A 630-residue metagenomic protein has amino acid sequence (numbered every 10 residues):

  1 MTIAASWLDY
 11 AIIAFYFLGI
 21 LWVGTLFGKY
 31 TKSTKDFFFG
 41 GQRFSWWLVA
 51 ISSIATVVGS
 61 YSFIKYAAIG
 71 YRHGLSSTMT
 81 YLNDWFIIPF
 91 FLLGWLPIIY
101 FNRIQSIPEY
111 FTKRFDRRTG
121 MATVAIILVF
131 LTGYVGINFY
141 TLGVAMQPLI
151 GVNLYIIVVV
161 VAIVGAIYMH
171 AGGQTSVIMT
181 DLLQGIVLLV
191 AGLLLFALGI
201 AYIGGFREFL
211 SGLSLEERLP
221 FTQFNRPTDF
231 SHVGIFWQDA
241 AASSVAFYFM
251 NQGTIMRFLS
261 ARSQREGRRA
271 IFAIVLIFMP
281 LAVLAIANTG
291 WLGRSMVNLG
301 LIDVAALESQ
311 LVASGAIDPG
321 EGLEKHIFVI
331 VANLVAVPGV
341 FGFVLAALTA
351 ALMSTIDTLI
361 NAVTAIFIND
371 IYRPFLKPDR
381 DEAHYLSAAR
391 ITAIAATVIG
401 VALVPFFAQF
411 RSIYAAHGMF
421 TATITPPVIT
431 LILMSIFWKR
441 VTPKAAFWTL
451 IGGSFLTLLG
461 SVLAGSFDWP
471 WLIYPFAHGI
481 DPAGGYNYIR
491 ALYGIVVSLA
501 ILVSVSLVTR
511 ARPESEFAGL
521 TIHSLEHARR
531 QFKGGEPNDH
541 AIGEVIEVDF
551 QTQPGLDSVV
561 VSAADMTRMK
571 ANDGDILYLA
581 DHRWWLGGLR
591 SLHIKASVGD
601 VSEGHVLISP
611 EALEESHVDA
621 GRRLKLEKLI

Functional and structural regions predicted by a protein language model:
M1-G555, A564: Membrane-embedded helix-loop-helix hairpins and adjacent transmembrane boundary segments in multi-pass transporters
F375, L586-G588: Short aromatic-acidic-glycine turn motif
F517-I522, A620-I630: Mature exported/compartmentalized surface modules and terminal targeting/interaction regions
A541-A580, S591-E627: Short beta-strand-centered segments at strand-helix junctions
H582-L586, L629-I630: Short, charged beta-turn/beta-strand-edge "cap" motif at the junction between a beta-strand and an adjacent loop
